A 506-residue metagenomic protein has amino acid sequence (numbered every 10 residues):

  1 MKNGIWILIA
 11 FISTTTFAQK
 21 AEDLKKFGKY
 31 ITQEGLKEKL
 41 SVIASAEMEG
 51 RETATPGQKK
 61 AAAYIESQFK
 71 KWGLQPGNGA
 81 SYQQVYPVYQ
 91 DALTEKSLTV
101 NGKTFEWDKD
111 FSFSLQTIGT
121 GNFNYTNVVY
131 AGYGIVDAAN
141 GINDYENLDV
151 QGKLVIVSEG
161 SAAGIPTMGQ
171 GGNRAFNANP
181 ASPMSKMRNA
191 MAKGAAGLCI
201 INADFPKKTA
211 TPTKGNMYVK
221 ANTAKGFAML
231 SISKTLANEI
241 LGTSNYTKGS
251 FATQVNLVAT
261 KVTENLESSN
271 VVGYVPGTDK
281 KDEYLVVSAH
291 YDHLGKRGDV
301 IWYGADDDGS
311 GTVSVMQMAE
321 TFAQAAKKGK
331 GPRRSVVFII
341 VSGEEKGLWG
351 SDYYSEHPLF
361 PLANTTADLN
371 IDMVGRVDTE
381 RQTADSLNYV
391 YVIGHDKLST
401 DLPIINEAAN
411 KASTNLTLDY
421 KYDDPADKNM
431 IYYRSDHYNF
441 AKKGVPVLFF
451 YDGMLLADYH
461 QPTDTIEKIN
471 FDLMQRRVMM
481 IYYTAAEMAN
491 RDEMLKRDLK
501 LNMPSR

Functional and structural regions predicted by a protein language model:
M1-E22: Bacterial Sec-dependent N-terminal signal peptides
A18-G77, L98, T211-P212, V275-G277 (+1 more regions): N-terminal hydrophobic or amphipathic helices/low-complexity stretches enriched in small/hydrophobic/Pro/Gly
K20-L24, F105-D110, S114-N147, V219-G304 (+2 more regions): Soluble metallo-hydrolase cores and metallopeptidase-like ectodomains found primarily in the secretory/periplasmic
E49-P166, I405: Noncatalytic luminal/extracellular "stalk/propeptide" segments of secretory-pathway proteins
E106-W107, E146, M229, A237-N238 (+3 more regions): Metal-dependent peptidase/peptidase-like ectodomains
K109-K220, W302, E320: Extracellular/luminal Protease-associated
N222, I232, E320, D452-R506: His/Asp/Glu-rich mid-to-C-terminal helical/loop segments that flank catalytic regions of hydrolases
E320-G347, D368-I371: Short helix-loop-beta-strand segments that form the rim/entrance of peptidase-like active sites
